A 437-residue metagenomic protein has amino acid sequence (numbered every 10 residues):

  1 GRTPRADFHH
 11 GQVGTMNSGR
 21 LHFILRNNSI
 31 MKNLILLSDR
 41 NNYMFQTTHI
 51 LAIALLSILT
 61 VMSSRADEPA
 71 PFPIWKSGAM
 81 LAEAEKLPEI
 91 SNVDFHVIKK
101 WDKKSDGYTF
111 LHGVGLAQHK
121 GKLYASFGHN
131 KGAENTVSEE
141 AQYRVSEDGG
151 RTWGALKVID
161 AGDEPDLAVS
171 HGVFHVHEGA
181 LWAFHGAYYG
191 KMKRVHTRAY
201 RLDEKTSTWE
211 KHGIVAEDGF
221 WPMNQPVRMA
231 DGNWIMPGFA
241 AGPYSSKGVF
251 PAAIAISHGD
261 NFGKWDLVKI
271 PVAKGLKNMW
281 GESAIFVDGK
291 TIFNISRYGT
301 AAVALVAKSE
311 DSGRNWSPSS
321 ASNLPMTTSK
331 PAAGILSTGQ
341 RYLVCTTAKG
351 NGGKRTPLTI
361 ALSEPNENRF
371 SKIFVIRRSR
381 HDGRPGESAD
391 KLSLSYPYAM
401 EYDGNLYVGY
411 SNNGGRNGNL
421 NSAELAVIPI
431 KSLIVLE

Functional and structural regions predicted by a protein language model:
R2-P4, T15: Short linear motifs in low-complexity or flexible loops
H10-G11: Short hydrophobic alpha-helical segments enriched in small aliphatic residues
L34-L51: Bacterial N-terminal signal peptides that target proteins for export
L51-T60: Bacterial N-terminal signal peptides
M62-R65: Sec/Tat signal peptide C-region and signal peptidase I cleavage site
D67-T109, A117-L167, V176-T328, I335-D390 (+2 more regions): Beta-rich carbohydrate-recognition and catalytic domains
I285, A399-M400: Eukaryotic scaffold repeat domains enriched in small/polar residues
